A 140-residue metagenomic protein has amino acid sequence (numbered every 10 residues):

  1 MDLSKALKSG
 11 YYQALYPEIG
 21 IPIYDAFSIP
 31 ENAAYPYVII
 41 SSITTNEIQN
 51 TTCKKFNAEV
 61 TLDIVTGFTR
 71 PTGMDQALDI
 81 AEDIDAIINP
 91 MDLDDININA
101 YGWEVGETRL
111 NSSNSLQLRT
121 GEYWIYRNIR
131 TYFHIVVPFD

Functional and structural regions predicted by a protein language model:
M1-F27, I43-D140: Charged, amphipathic alpha-helical segments and their flanking helix caps
P30-N32: Short, charge-patterned binding micro-sites
A34-T44: A short, hydrophobic beta-strand-centered structural micro-motif
